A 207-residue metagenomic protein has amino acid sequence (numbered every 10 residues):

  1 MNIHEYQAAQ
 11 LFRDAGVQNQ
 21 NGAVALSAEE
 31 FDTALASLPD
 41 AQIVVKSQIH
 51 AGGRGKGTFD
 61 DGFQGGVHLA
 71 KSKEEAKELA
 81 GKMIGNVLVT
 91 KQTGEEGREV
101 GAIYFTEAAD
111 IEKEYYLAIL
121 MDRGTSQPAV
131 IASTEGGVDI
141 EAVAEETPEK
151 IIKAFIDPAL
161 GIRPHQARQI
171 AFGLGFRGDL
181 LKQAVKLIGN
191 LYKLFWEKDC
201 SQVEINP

Functional and structural regions predicted by a protein language model:
M1-I3: Glycine- and acidic-residue-enriched helix-capping/strand-helix junction motifs
E5-F12, L38-T58, T90-I111, L117 (+2 more regions): ATP-grasp fold ATP-binding core
Q7, N21, E30-D32, P39 (+4 more regions): Expand to "…catalyze enediolate/carbanion chemistry for C-C bond making/breaking, isomerization, decarboxylation
A15, S37-L38, A76-T90, L120-G124 (+3 more regions): Change "in soluble alpha/beta enzymes" to "in soluble alpha/beta proteins
V17, A23, Q42-V44, G66-H68 (+4 more regions): Structural motif
Q20-A23, V45-L79, Y116, I140: Glycine-rich phosphate-binding loop of ATP-grasp-fold ATP-dependent ligases
K77, V87-F155: Hydrophobic alpha-helical hairpins/lids featuring a short glycine-rich hinge
T147, F155-P207: Glycine-rich, mobile lid/loop segments that gate access to catalytic sites or pores
